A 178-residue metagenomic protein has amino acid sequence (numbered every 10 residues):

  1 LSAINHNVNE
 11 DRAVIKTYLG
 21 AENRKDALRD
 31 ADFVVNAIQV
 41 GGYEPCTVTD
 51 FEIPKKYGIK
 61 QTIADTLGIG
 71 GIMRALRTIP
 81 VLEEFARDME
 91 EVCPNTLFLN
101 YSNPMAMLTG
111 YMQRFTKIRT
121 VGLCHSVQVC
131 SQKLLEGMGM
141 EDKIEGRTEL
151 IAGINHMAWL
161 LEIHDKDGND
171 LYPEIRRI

Functional and structural regions predicted by a protein language model:
A3-D32, Q39-G42, Q61-L67, A75 (+1 more regions): A structured beta-alpha segment of the ubiquitous adenosine-cofactor-binding alpha/beta core
A3-H6, A27-R29, E91, G110-T120 (+1 more regions): Short, surface-exposed basic-aromatic patches at helix termini and helix-loop junctions that form
I15-E22, N100-Y101, T148-A152: Extended hydrophobic secondary-structure segments that form protein cores and membrane-embedded regions
E22, Q39-V40, Y101-A106, L123-S126 (+1 more regions): An acidic- and aromatic-residue-enriched active-site/binding cleft used to recognize and process polar
F33-K55: Short, solvent-exposed beta-strand-terminating loops
C46-V48, G110-R114, K133-L135, L161-E162: Short acidic, glycine/serine/threonine-rich loops at helix termini
K56-R114, R119-C124, S131: Rossmann-like NAD(P)(H) cofactor-binding subdomain of soluble oxidoreductases
I118-R119, L123-I178: Substrate/ligand-engaging "lid" and interaction regions
